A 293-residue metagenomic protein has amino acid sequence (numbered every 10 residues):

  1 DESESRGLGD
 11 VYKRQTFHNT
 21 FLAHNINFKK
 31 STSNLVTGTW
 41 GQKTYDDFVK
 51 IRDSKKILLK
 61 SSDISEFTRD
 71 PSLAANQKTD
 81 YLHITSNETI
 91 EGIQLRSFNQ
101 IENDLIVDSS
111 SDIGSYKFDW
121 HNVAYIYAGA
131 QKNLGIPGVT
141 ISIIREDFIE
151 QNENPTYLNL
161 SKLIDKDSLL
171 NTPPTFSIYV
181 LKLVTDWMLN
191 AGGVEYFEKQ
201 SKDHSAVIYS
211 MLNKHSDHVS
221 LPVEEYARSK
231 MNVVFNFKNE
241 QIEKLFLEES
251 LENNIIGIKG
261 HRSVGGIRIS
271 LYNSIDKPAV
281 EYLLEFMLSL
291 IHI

Functional and structural regions predicted by a protein language model:
D1-Y12, I291-H292: Single conserved hydrophobic/aromatic residue that forms the stacking wall/gate of nucleotide- or nucleobase-binding
R6, H18-T32: Phosphate-binding glycine-rich loop
F28-Q42: Conserved PLP-anchoring active-site segment centered on the Schiff-base-forming lysine
F48, K60-I113: Active-site phosphate-binding strand-loop segment of PLP-dependent enzymes
I106, W120-Q131: Conserved active-site segment immediately N-terminal to the catalytic lysine that forms the internal aldimine
A130-Y209, E224: Active-site C-terminal subdomain of aminotransferase-like
V219-E249: Conserved PLP-binding catalytic core of the aspartate aminotransferase-like
H261, G265-I291: PLP-dependent enzyme catalytic core of the Aspartate aminotransferase-like
